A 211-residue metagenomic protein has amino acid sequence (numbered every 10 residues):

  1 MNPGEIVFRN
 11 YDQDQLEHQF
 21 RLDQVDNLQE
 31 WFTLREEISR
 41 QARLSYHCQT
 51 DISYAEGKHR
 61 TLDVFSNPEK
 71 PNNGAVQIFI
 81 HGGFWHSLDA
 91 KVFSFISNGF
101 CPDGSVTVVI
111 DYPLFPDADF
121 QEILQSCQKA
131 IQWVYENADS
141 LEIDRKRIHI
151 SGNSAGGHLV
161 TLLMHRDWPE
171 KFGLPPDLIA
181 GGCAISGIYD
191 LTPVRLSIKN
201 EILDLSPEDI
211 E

Functional and structural regions predicted by a protein language model:
N2-E211: Alpha/beta-hydrolase superfamily serine-hydrolase fold, recognizing
